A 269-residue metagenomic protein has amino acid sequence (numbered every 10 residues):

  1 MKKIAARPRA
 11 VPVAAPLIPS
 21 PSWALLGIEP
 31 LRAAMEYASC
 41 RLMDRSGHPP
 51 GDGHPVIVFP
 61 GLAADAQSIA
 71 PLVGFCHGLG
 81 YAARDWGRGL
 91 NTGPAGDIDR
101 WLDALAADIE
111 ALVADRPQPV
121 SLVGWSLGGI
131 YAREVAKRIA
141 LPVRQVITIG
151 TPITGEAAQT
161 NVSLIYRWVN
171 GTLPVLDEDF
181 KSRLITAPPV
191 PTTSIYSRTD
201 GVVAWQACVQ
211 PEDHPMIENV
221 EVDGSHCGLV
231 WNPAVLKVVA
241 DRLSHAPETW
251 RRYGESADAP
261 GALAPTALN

Functional and structural regions predicted by a protein language model:
M1-I57, A63-F75, L79, R251-N269: Flexible, membrane-associating and regulatory peripheral segments of lipid-active enzymes
R9, V13-P16, W23, W86 (+3 more regions): Generic secretory/membrane-interface signal
P30-R32, R45-G51, L79-D85, L105-E110 (+1 more regions): Short amphipathic alpha-helical segments, especially helix-boundary/capping motifs
Y37-C40, D44, A111, D115 (+3 more regions): A structural signal for alpha-helix termini and helix-coil/disorder junctions
H54-Q67, P71, H77-V190, I195: Serine-dependent carboxylesterase/thioesterase catalytic core of lipase-like alpha/beta-hydrolase/SGNH enzymes
K137-N269: Helical cap/lid subdomain of alpha/beta-hydrolase-fold lipid enzymes that gates access to the catalytic pocket
